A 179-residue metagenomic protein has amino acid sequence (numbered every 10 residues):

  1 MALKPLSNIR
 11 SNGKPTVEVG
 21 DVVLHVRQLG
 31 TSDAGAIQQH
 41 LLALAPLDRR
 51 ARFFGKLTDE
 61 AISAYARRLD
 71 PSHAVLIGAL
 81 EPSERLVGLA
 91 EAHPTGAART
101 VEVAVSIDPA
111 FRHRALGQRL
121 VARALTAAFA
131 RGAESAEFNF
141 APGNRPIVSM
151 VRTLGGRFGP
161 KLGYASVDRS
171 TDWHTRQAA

Functional and structural regions predicted by a protein language model:
M1-A179: Long, contiguous binding/interaction regions
